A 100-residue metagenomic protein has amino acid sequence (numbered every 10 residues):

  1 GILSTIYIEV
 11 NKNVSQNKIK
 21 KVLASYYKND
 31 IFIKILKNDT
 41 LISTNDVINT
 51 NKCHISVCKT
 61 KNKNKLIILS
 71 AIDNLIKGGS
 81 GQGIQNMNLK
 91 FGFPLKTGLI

Functional and structural regions predicted by a protein language model:
G1-I68: C-terminal substrate-binding/catalytic lobe of Rossmann-fold NAD(P)-dependent oxidoreductases
H54, K59-I100: NAD(P)-dependent Rossmann-like dehydrogenase/reductase catalytic/cofactor-binding core
